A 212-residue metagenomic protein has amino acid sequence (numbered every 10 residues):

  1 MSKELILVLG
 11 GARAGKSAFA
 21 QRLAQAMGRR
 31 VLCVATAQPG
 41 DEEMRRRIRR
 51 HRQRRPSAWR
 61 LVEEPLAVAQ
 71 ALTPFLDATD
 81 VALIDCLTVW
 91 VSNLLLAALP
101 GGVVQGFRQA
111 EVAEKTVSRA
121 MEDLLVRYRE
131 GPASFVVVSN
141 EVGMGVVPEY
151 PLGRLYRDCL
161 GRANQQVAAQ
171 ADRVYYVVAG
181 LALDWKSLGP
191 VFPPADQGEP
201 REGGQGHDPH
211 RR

Functional and structural regions predicted by a protein language model:
S2, I6-F75: Conserved P-loop
L7, L83, V136-V138: Structural motif
A20, H51, L83, N140 (+1 more regions): Residue-level signal for inorganic ion chemistry
V31, A82, R173-Y176: Short, well-ordered beta-strand core segments
E42-D123: Conserved inter-motif catalytic segment of the P-loop NTP-binding fold
L66, V91-G198, P209-R211: Replace "adjacent to P-loop NTPase cores in ATP/GTP-dependent enzymes" with "adjacent to NTP-binding cores
G203-P209: Intrinsically disordered, low-complexity segments enriched in serine/threonine/proline/glycine and often basic
